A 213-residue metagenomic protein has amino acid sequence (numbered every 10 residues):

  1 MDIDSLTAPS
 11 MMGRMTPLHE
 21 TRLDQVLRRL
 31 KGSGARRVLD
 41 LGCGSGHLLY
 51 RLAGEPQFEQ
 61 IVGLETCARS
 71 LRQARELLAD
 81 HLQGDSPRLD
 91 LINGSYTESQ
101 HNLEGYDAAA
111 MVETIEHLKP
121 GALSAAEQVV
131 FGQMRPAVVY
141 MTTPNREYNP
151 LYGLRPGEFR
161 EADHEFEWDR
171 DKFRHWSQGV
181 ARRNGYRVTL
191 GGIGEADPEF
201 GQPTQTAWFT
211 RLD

Functional and structural regions predicted by a protein language model:
M1-A8: N-terminal, positively charged/glycine-rich alpha-helical extensions of SAM-dependent methyltransferases
M12-G13, L18, Q25, H47-L48 (+2 more regions): S-adenosyl-L-methionine-dependent methyltransferase catalytic module, highlighting the catalytic core
L18-R36: Conserved alpha-helix/loop element of class I SAM-dependent methyltransferases that forms part of the SAM/SAH-binding
A35-G44: Conserved class I S-adenosyl-L-methionine
S45-Q57: Conserved SAM-binding loop of SAM-dependent methyltransferases across substrates and taxa, primarily the Class I
Q60-E65: Conserved SAM-binding motif I beta-strand of class I
